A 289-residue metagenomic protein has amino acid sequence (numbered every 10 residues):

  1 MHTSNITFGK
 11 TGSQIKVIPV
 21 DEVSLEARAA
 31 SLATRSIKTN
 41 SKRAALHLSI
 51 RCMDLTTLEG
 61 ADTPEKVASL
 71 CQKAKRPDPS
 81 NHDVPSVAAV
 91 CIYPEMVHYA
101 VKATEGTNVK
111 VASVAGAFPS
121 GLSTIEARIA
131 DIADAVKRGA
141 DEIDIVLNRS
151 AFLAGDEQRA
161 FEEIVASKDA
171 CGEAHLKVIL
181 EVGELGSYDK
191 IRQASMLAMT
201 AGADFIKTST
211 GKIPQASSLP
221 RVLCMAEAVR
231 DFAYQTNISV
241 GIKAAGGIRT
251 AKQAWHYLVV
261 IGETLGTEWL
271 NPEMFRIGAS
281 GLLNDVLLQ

Functional and structural regions predicted by a protein language model:
M1-I50: Charged, compositionally biased N-terminal leader segments and the immediate start of the first structured element
V20-S24, R28-S31, V84, Q215-A216 (+1 more regions): N-terminal start-of-chain detector that recognizes signal peptides and the immediate post-cleavage beginning
N40-L48, A61-P85, E95-I242, R249-S280 (+2 more regions): Alpha/beta enzyme core
L58: A short, histidine- and acid-enriched strand-loop-helix "catalytic/donor-clamping" loop that lines the nucleotide-sugar
